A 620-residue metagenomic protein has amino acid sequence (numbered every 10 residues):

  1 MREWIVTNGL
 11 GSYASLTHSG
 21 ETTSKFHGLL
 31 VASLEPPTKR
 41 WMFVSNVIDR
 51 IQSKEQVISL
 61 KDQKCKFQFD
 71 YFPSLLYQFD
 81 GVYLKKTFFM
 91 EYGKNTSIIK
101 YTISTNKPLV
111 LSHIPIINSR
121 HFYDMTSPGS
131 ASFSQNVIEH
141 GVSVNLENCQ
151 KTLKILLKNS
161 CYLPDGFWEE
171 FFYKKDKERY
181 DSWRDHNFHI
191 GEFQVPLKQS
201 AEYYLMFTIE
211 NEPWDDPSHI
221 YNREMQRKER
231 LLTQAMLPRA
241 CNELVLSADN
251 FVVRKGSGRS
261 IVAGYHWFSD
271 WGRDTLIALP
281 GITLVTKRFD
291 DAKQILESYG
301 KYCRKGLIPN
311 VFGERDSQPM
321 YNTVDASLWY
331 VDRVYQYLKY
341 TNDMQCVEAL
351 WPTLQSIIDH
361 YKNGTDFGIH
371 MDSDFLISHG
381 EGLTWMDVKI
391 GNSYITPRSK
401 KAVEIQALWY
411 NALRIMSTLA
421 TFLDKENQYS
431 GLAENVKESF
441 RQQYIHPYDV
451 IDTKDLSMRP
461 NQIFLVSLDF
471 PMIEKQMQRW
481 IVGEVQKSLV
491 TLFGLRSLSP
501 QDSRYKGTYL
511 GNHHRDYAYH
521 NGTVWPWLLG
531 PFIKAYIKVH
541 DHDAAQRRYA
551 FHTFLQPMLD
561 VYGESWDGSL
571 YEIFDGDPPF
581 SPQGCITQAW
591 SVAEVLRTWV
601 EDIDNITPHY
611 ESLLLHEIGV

Functional and structural regions predicted by a protein language model:
M1-M236, H266, R273, R288 (+4 more regions): Terminal accessory carbohydrate-recognition/targeting modules of carbohydrate-active enzymes
Q52-F72, F79-Y83, N363, G483-T491 (+4 more regions): Non-catalytic C-terminal accessory modules of carbohydrate-active enzymes
Y101, A278, L465: Residue-level signal for inorganic ion chemistry
S104-T105, Y123-P128, Q135-I138, N145-L146 (+10 more regions): Aromatic-rich carbohydrate-recognition surfaces in CAZymes
Y162-V195, V388, N392-I395, S399-A402 (+1 more regions): Glycine-rich phosphate/pyrophosphate-binding loop and adjacent beta-alpha nucleotide/cofactor-binding cores
S218-M236, A240-S247, K287-K301, M344-G364 (+5 more regions): Extended, well-ordered alpha-helical scaffold segments
N242, N310, K362, D366-D372 (+4 more regions): Catalytic cores of carbohydrate-active enzymes
F251-D270, P309-W329, R333, I369-S399 (+3 more regions): Carbohydrate-binding/catalytic loop surfaces
